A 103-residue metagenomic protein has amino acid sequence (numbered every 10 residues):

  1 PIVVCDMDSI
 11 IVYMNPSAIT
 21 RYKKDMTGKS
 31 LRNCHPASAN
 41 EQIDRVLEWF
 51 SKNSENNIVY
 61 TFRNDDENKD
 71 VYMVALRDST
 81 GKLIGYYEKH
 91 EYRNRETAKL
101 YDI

Functional and structural regions predicted by a protein language model:
P1-F50, D102-I103: PAS-family sensory domains
S38-R95, L100: PAS-family sensory/regulatory modules and their coupling/dimerization elements
